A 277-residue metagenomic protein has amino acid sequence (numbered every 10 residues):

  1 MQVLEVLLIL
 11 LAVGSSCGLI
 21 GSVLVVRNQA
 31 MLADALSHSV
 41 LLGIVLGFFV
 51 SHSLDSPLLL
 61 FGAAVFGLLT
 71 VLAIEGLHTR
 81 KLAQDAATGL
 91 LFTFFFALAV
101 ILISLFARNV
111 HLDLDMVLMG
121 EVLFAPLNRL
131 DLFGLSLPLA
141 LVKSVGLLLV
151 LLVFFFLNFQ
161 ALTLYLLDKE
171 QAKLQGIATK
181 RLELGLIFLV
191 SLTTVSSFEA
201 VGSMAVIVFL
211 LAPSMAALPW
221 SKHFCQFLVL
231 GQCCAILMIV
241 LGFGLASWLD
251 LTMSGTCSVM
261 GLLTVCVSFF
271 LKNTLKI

Functional and structural regions predicted by a protein language model:
M1-Q2, L19-Q29, F48-P57, A161-K173 (+2 more regions): Short juxtamembrane and helix-loop transition motifs at transmembrane-helix boundaries in membrane proteins
M1-S16: Membrane-interfacial amphipathic/re-entrant helices at transmembrane-helix boundaries
G18-I20, L41-G47, L69-A73, L186-T194 (+2 more regions): Hydrophobic, membrane-inserted alpha-helices
S22-L112, L218-V229, A246-W248, N273-T274: Short loop segments and helix-boundary regions at transmembrane helix junctions of multi-pass inner-membrane proteins
F96-F155: Transmembrane helix-bundle core of multi-pass membrane transporters and related energy-transducing complexes
S136-P213: Helix-loop-helix "hairpin" substructures at the membrane interface of multi-pass membrane proteins
S196-G255: Transmembrane alpha-helical segments in multi-pass inner-membrane proteins
S254-I277: Cytosolic-side transmembrane-helix boundaries in multi-pass membrane proteins
